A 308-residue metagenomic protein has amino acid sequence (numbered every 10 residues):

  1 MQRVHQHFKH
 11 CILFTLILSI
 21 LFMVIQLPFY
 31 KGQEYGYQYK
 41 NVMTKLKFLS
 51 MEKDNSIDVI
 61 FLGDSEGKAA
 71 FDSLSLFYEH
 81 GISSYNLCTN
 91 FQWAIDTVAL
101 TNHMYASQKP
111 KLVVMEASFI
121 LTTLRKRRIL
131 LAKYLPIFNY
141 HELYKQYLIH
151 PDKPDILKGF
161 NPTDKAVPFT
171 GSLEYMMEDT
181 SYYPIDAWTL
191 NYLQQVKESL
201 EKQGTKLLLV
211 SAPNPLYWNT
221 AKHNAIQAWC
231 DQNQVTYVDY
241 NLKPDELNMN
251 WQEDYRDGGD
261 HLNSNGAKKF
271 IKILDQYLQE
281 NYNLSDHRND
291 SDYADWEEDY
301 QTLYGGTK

Functional and structural regions predicted by a protein language model:
M1-L18: N-terminal Sec-pathway targeting helices
L21-I82, W93-L100: Membrane/wall-proximal cationic-aromatic binding patches
F61, N86-N90, T180-D186, V210-L216 (+1 more regions): Second-shell loop/turn segments in exported
L62, E66-K145: Membrane-embedded segments
S75, D96-A99, P136-L143, D155 (+7 more regions): Extracytoplasmic/secreted proteins, especially bacterial periplasmic and envelope-associated proteins
A117, L121-K206, H287-K308: Secreted/periplasmic serine-hydrolase-like ester/acetyl group-modifying domain
Y175-W251: Flexible, glycine-rich surface segments
Q227-N283, H287: Catalytic His-Asp segment of secreted/periplasmic serine-dependent ester chemistry enzymes
